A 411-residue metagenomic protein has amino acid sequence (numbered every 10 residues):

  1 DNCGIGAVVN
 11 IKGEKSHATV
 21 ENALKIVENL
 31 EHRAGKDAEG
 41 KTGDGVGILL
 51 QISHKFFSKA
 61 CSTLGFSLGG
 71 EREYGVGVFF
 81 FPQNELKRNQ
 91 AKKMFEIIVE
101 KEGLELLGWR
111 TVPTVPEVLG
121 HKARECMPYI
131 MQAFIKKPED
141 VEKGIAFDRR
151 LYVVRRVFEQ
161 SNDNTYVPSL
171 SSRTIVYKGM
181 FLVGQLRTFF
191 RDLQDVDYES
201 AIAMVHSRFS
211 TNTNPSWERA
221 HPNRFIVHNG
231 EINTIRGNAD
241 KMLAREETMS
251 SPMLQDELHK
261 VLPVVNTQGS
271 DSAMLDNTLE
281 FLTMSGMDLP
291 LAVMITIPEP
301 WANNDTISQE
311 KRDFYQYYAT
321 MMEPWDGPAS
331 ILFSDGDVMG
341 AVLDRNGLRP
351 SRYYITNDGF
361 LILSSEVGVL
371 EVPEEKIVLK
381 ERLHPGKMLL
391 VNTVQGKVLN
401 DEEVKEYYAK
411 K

Functional and structural regions predicted by a protein language model:
D1-K411: Conserved short alpha-helical segments that host acidic/polar catalytic motifs at enzyme active sites
